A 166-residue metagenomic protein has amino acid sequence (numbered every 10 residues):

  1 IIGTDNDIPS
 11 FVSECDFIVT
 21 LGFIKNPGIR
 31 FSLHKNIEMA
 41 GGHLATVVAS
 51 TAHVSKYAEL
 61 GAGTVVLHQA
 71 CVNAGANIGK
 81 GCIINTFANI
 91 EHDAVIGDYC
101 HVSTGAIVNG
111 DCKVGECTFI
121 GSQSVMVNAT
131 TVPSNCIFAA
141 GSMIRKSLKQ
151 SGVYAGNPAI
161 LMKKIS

Functional and structural regions predicted by a protein language model:
I1-A49, H53: Phosphate-bearing ligand-interacting subdomains that bind or position ATP/ADP/UDP/GDP/NAD(P) or nucleotide-linked
G28-R30, L148, K164: Short glycine-/acidic-enriched loop or helix-start segments at secondary-structure transitions that form or flank
T46-A155, A159-M162: Structural signal for interior beta-strand "rungs" in well-ordered beta-sheet cores of soluble enzyme domains
